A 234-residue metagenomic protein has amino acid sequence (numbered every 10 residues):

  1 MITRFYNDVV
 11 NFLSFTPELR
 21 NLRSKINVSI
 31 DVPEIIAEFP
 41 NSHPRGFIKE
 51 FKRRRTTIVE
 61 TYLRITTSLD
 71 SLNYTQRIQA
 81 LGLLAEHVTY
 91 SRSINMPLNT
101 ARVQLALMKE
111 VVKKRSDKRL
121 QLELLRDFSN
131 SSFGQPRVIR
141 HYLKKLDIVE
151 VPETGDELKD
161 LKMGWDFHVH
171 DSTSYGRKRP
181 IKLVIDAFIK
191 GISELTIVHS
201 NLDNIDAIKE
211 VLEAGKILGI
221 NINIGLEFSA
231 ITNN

Functional and structural regions predicted by a protein language model:
M1-N233: An N-terminally biased module of ancient metal coordination in phosphate/nucleic-acid-related enzymes
